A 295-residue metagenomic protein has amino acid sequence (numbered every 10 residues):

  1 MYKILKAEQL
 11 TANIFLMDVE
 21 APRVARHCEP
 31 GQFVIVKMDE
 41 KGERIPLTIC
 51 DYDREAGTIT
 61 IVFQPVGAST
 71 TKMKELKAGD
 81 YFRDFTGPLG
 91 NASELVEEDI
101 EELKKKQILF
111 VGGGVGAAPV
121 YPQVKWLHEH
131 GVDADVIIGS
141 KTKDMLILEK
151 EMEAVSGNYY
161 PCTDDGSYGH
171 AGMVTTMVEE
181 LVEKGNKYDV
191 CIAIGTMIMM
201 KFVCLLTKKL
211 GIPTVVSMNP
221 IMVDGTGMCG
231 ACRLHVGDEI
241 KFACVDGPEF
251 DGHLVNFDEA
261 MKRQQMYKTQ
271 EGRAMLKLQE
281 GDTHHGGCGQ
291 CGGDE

Functional and structural regions predicted by a protein language model:
M1-D80: Ferredoxin-reductase
V36, D84-F85, L234: A generic structural signal for residues embedded in beta-strands
D39, G87-P88, G237: Short, surface-exposed secondary-structure boundary micro-motifs
G42-D51, L89-I100, C244: Short, Lys/Arg- and Gly-enriched loop/turn segments at beta-strand edges
T71-V223: FNR/FR-type flavoprotein reductase catalytic core
P119, M197-I198, P220-E249, T283-E295: Local cysteine-cluster metal-coordination motifs and their immediate loop/turn environment, predominantly Fe-S cluster
H235-T269: Non-heme iron-sulfur electron-transfer modules
Q264-E295: Long, charge-rich boundary regions
